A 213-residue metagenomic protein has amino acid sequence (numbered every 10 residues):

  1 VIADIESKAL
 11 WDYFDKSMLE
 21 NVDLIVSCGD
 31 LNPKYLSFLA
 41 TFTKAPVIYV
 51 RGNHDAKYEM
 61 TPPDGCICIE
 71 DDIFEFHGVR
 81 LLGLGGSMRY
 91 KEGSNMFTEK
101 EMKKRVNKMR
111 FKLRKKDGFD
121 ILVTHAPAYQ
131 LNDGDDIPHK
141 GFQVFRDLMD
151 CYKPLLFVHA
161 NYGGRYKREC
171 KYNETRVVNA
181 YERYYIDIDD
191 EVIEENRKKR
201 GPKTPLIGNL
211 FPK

Functional and structural regions predicted by a protein language model:
V1-F42, R110, R114-G118, P212-K213: N-terminal active-site segment of His-dependent metallophosphoesterases
I2, W11, I73-H77, D147-Y152 (+1 more regions): Binuclear metal-dependent phosphoesterase catalytic core
I2-A3, L24-D30, I48-N53, I69 (+4 more regions): Active-site neighborhood of phospho(di)ester-bond hydrolases with catalytic His/Asp-centered motifs
I2-L10, R51-K140, L206: Conserved catalytic scaffold of divalent metal-dependent phosphoesterases
E6-W11, L31-S37, N53-E59, R89-G93 (+3 more regions): Active-site environment of divalent metal-dependent phosphoester hydrolases
L10-K16, K34-S37, I67-I69, V106-F111 (+2 more regions): A generic local structural motif
F42-T43, P63-D64, N173-T175: Short, structured coil segments at secondary-structure junctions
T43-H54, F142-F145: A short, gly/pro- and small-residue-rich
